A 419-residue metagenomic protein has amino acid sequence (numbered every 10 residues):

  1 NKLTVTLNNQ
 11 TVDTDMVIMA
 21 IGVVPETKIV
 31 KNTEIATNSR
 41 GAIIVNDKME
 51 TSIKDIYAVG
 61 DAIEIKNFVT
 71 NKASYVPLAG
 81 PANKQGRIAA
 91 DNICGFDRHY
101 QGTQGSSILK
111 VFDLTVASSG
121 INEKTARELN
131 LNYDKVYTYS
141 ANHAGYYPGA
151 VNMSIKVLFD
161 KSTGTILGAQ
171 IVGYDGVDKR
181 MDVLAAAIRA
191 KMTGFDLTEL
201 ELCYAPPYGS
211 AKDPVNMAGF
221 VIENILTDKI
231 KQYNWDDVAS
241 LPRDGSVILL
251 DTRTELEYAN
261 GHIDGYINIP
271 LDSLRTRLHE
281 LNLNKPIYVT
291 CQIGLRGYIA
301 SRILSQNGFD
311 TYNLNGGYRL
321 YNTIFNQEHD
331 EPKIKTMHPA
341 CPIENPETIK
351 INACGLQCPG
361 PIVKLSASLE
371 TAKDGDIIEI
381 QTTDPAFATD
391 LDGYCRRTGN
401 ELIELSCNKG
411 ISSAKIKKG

Functional and structural regions predicted by a protein language model:
N1: A conserved short coil-to-beta-strand element within the FAD-binding core of flavoproteins
T4-T6, Q10-I88, V183, A187: FAD-site-proximal beta/loop scaffold in flavoenzymes
I21-G22, T252-R253, C291: Glycine-rich, N-terminal phosphate-binding loop of Rossmann-like dinucleotide-binding domains
T27, E34-A36, Y147-V151, S305: Short loop/turn motifs at secondary-structure junctions and domain boundaries
A62-Y174, S210, P214-S240, V247: Mid-to-C-terminal Rossmann-like scaffold of FAD/NAD(P)H-dependent oxidoreductases
D175-M192: A short, polar/charged loop-to-alpha-helix boundary motif
F195-A239, R243-V247, E255-Y288, Q292-I351 (+3 more regions): Rhodanese-like catalytic fold shared by cysteine-dependent sulfurtransferases and DSP/PTP-type phosphatases
T290-G297, A353-S368, P385-L391: Short, thiol/selenol-centered motifs that function as redox-active sites or metal-ligating centers
